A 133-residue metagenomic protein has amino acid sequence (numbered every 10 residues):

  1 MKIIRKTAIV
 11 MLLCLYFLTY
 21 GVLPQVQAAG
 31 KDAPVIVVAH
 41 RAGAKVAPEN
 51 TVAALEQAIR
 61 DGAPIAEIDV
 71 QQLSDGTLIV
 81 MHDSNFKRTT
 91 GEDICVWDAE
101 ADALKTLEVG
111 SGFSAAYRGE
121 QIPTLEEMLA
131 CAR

Functional and structural regions predicted by a protein language model:
K2-I9, Y16-R133: Phosphate-group recognition and catalysis centered on beta-loop-alpha active-site segments
